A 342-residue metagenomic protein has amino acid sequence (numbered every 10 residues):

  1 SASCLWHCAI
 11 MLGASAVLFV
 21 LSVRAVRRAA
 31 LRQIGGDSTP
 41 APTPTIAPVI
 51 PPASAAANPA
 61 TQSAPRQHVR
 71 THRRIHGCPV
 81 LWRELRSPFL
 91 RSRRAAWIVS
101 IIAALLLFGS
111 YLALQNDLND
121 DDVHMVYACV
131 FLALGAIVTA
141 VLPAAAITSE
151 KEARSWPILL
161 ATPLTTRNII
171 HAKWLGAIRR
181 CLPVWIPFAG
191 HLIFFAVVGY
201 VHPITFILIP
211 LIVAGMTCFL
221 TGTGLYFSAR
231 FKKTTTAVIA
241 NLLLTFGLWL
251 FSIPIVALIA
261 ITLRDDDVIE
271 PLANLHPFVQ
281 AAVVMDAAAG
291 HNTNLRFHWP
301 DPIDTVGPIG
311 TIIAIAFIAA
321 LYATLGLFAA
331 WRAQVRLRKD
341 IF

Functional and structural regions predicted by a protein language model:
S1-S149, R180-F342: Transmembrane alpha-helical segments and their membrane-interface loop/helix boundaries that make up the transmembrane
P79-W82, I147-L182: Helix-loop-helix units of permease transmembrane domains in multi-pass membrane transporters, especially ABC
